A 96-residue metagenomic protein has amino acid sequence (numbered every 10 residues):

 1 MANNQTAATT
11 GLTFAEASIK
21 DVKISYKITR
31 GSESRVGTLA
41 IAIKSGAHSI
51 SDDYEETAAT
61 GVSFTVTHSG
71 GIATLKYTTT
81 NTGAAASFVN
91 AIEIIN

Functional and structural regions predicted by a protein language model:
M1-D21, R30-E33, A58-T60, T80-A84: Surface-exposed ligand/attachment interfaces on beta-rich extracellular proteins
N3, S51-D52, V89: Intrinsic-disorder/low-complexity regions
A15-I43, A47, S87, I94-N96: Subunit-assembly interface segments of extracellular/virion macromolecular structures
A40-G61: Terminal beta-strand-rich extracellular "head" domains that mediate receptor/glycan or other ligand binding
E55-N96: Low-complexity intrinsically disordered segments
